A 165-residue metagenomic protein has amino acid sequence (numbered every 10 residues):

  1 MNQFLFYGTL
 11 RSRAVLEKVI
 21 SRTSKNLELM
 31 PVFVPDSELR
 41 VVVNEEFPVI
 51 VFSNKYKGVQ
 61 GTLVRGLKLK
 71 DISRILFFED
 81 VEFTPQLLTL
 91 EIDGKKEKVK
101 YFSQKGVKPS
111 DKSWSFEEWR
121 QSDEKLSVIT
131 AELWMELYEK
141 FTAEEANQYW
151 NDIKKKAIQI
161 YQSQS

Functional and structural regions predicted by a protein language model:
M1-S165: Glycine-aromatic micro-motifs
